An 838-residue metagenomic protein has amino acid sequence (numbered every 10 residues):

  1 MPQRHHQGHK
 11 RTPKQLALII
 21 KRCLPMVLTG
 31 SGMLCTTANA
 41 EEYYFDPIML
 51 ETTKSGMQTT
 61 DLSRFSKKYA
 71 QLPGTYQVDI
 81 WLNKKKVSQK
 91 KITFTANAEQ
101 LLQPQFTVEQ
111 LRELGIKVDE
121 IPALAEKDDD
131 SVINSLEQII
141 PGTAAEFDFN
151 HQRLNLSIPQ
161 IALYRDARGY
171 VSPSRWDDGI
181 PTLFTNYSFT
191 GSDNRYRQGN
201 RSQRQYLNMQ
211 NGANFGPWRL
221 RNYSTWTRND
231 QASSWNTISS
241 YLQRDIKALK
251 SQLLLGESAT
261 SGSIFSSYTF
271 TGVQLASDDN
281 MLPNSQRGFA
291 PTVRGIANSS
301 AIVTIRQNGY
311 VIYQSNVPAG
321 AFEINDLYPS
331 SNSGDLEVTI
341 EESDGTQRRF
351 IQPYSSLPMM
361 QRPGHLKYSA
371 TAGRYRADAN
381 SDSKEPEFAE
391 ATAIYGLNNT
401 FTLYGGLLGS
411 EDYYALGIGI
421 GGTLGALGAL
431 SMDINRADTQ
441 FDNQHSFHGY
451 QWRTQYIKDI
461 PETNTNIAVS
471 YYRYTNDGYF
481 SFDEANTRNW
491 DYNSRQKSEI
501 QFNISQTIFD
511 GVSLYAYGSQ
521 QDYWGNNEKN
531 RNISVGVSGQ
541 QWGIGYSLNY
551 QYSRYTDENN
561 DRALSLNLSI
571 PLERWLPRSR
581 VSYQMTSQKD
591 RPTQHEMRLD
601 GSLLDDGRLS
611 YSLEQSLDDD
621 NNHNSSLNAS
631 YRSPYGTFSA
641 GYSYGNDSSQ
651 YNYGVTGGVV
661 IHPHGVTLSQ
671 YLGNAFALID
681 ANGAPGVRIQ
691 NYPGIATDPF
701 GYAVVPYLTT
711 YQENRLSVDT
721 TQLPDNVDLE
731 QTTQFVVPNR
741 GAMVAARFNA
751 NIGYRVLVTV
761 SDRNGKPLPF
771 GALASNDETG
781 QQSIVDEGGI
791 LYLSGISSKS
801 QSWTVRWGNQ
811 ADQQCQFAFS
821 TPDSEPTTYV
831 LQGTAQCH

Functional and structural regions predicted by a protein language model:
P2-R4, G8, A17-T29, T37-R287 (+1 more regions): Post-signal-peptide, soluble extracytosolic/periplasmic N-terminal scaffold domains of envelope/secretory systems
L72-F94, G683-P693, N764-E778: Short, ordered, surface-exposed loop/turn motifs in non-cytosolic proteins
K91-T93, G694-Y702, T779-I790: Short, acidic Ser/Thr/Gly-rich low-complexity loop/linker segments typical of extracellular and cell-surface proteins
A98-F106, L327-S333, Y702-P724, D728 (+2 more regions): Short Pro-Gly-centered beta-turn/loop motif in secreted/extracellular proteins
A162, G191-R195, P217, W226-D230 (+17 more regions): Transmembrane beta-strands of outer-membrane beta-barrel pores
W176, Q203-G216, N236-L249, E385-N399 (+12 more regions): Feature captures outer-membrane beta-barrel proteins of Gram-negative bacteria and organelles
T185-F189, N222, L253-L255, Y368-A372 (+8 more regions): Membrane-embedded beta-strand positions of outer-membrane beta-barrel proteins
G295, A677-A681, Y754-D762: A short, amphipathic beta-strand motif
